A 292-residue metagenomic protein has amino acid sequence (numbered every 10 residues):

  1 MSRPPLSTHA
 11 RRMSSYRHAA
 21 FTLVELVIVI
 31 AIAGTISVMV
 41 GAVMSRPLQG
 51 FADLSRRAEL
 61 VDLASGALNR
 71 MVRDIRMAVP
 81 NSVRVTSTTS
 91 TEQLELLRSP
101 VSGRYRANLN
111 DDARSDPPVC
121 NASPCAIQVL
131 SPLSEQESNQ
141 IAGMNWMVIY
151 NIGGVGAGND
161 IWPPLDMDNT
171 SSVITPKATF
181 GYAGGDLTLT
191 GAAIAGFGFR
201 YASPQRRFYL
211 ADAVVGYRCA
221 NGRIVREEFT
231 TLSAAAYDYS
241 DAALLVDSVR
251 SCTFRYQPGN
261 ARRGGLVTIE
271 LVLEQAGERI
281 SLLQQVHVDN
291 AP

Functional and structural regions predicted by a protein language model:
M1-F21: N-terminal leader/signal peptides at the extreme start of proteins
A19-R76: Aliphatic-rich helix starts adjacent to a transmembrane/signal segment
T22, I141-M144, V249: Extended interaction regions within the primary functional domain
V29, S99, V272: Acidic/polar N-terminal loop/beta-strand segments that form early-domain functional surfaces
A52-S55, V61, Y209-A211, V246 (+1 more regions): Generic, ordered loop/turn and secondary-structure boundary motif
A58, R76-R84, Y256-Q257, E270: Short secondary-structure capping/turn segments at boundaries of alpha-helices and beta-strands
A64-Y239: N-terminal pilin/flagellin-like segments and related low-complexity appendage regions
S102, A211-V214, R223-P292: Short linear sequence signals and composition-biased patches located at protein termini or domain-edge surfaces
